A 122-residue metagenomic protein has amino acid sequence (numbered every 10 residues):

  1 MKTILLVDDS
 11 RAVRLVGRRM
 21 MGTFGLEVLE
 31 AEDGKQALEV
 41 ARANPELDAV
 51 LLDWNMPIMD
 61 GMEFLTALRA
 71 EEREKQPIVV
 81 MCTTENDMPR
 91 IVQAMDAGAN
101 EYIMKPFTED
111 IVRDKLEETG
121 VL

Functional and structural regions predicted by a protein language model:
L15-T23: Charged docking surfaces used in two-component/phosphorelay signaling
G25-E32, V40: Short hydrophobic/Thr-rich beta-strand motif most characteristic of the beta2 strand and flanking loop of CheY-like
P45-L51: Active-site beta3 strand of CheY-like receiver
M56: Receiver (REC) domain active-site loop signature in two-component systems and cognate sites in sensor histidine kinases
F107-L116: C-terminal output helix
